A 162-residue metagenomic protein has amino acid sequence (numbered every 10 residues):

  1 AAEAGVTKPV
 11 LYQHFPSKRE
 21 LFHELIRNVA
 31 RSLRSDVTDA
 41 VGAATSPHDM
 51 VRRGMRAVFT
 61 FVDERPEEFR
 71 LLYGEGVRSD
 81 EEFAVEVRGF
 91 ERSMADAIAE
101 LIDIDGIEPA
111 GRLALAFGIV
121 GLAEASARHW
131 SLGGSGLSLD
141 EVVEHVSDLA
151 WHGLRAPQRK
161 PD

Functional and structural regions predicted by a protein language model:
A1-E20, E24: Helix-turn-helix
A4, K18, I104, E108-R112: Short glycine/proline-centered loop/turn elements that form peptide/ligand docking sites
K18, A43-P47, R65, S79 (+2 more regions): Short coil/turn helix-boundary motifs
E20-V29, E86-V87: Alpha-helical DNA-contacting segments of helix-turn-helix folds
E24, T38-E67, L115-I119, V143: Hydrophobic alpha-helical connector segments
R31-R34, E81-D105, L113-G118, A125 (+1 more regions): Amphipathic alpha-helical packing segments from all-alpha helical-bundle domains
R53, T60-D103, I107, S131-L132 (+1 more regions): Short secondary-structure transition hinges
T60-E64, D96, E100, A116 (+2 more regions): Amphipathic C-terminal alpha-helical segment
